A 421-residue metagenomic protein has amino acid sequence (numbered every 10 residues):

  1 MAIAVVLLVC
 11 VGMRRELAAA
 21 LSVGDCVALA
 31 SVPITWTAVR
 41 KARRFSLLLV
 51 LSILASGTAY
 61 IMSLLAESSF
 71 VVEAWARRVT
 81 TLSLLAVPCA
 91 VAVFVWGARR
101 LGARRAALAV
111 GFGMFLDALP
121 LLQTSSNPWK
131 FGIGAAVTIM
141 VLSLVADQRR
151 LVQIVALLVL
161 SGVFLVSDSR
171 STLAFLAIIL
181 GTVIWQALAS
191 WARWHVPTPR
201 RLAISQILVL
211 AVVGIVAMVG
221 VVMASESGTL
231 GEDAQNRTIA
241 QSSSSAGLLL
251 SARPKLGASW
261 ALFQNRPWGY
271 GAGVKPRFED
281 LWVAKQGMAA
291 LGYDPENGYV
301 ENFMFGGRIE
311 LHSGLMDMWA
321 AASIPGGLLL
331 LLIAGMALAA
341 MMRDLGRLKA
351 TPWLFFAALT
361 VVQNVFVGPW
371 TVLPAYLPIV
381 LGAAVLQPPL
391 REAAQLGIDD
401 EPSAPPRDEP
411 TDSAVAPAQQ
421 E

Functional and structural regions predicted by a protein language model:
M1-M62, R99-R105, S143-V152, A384-E421: Transmembrane signal-anchor hairpin modules in multi-pass inner-membrane enzymes, especially those that act on
A2-V5, V141-S227, L345: Hydrophobic alpha-helical segments of polytopic membrane proteins
I3-L7, F305-S313, D317-A321, L328-F366: Loop-to-helix entry and N-terminal half of a specific, functionally important transmembrane alpha helix in multi-pass
A19-T35, S46-L64, S68-V95, A107-F112 (+1 more regions): Aromatic-anchored transmembrane helix interface
V71-A90, A106-R150, L160-L176, G314-M318: Membrane-interface segments at transmembrane-helix junctions in multi-pass inner-membrane proteins
I139-L142, I333, P352-D408: Transmembrane alpha-helices of multi-pass inner-membrane enzymes
T198-I204, I215-A258, Q264, G273-R277 (+1 more regions): Flexible juxtamembrane loops connecting transmembrane helices in multi-pass membrane enzymes that build or modify
Q241-S245, V274-G314: Interfacial juxtamembrane loops and adjacent helix segments that form the catalytic/substrate-binding surfaces
